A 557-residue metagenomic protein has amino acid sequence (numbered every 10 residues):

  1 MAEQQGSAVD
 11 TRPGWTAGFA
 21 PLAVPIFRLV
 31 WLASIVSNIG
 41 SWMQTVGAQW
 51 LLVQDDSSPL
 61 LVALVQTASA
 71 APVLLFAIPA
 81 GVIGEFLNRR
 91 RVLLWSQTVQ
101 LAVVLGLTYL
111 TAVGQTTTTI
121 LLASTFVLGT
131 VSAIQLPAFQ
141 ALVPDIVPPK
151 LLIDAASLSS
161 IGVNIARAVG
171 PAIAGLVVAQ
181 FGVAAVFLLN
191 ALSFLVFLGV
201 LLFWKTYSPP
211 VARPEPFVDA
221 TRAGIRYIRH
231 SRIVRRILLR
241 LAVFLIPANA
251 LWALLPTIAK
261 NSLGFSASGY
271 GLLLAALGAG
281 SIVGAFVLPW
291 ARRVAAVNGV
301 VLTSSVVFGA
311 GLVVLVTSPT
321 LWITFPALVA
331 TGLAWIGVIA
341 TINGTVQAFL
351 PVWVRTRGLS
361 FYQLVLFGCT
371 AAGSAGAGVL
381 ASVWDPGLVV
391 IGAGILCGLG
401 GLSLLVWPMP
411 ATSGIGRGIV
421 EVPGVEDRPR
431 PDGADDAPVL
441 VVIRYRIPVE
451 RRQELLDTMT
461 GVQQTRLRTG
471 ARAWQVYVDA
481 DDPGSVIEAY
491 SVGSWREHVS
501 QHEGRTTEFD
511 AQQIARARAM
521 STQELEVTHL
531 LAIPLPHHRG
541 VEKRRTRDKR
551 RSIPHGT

Functional and structural regions predicted by a protein language model:
M1-R12, G433-P438, D457, T528-A532 (+1 more regions): Short, intrinsically disordered terminal tails adjacent to the first/last structured region
M1-T412: Alpha-helical transmembrane-bundle signature of multi-pass membrane transport and export proteins
G414-R430: Short, highly charged, low-complexity non-transmembrane loops/tails of multi-pass membrane proteins
D427-A434, Q475-Y477: Short beta-strand/turn micro-motifs at beta-sheet edges
D436-P448: Short glycine-/aliphatic-rich beta-strand segments at the starts of folded cytosolic domains
Y445-D457: Short, surface-exposed ligand-recognition loops at beta-strand->loop->(often short) alpha-helix junctions that present
Q463-I487: Short, glycine- and small/hydrophobic-rich beta-strand elements in well-ordered beta-sheets
R466-A473, S491-V527, T557: An amphipathic, aromatic/His-enriched active-site/gating alpha helix that lines ligand/cofactor pockets
